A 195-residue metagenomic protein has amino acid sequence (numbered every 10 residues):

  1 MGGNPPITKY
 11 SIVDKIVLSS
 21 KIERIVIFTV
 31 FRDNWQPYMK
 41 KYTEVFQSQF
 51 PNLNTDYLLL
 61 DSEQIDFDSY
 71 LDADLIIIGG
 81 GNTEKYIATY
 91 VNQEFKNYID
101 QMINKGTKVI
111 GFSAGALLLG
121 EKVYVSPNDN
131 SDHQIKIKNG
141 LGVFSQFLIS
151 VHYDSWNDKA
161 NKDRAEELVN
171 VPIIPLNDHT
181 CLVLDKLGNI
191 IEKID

Functional and structural regions predicted by a protein language model:
M1-L75: N-terminal beta1-alpha1 cap of cysteine-dependent amidohydrolase-like domains
G2-G3, G79-G81, F112-A114: Glycine-rich beta-strand-to-loop/alpha-helix junction loops that act as flexible
P6, D33, E63, E84 (+3 more regions): Surface-exposed, flexible loop/turn segments at secondary-structure boundaries
V13-K15, I27-T29, Y38, Q47 (+4 more regions): Residue-level signal for functionally critical sites in structured catalytic/ligand-binding pockets
V26, L75-G79, I110-G111, L148-I149: Structural motif
F28-R32, T55-S69, I78-T107: Non-catalytic interaction surface on structured domains
T29, A114-G115: Short, conserved active-site loops that position catalytic residues or coordinate cofactors/metal ions across diverse
D72, I87-K108, G115-D195: Active-site-adjacent pocket-lining segments in enzyme domains
